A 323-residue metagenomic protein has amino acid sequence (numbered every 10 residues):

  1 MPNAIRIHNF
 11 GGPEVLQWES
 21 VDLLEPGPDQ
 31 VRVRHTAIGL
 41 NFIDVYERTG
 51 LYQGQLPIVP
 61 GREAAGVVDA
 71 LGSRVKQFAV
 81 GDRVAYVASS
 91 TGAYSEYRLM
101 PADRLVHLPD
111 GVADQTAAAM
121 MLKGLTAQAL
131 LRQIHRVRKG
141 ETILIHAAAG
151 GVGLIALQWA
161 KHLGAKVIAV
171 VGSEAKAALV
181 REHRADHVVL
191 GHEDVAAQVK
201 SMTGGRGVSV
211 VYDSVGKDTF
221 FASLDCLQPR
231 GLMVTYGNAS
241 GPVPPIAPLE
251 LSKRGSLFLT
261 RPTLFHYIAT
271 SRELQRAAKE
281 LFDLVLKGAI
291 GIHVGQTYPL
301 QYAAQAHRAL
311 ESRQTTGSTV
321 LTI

Functional and structural regions predicted by a protein language model:
D22-G39, T49-T91: Glycine-rich beta-strand-centered segment in the early N-terminal region that forms part of a ligand/cofactor-binding
A37, Y46, Q77, Y86-A149: NAD(P)H dinucleotide-binding glycine-rich loop of Rossmann-like/cofactor-binding domains, especially the beta1-alpha1
R83, T142, K166, G231-L232 (+1 more regions): Short glycine-centered segments of the SAM/dcSAM-binding site in methyltransferase folds
A93-E96, V171-L179, V243-P248: Short, glycine/polar-rich helix-capping loops at beta-to-alpha or helix-loop-helix junctions that flank or form
I145, K161-T219, T270: Adenosine-nucleotide cofactor-binding segment
V152: Hydrophobic/small residue at the entry helix of a nucleotide-binding pocket
V171, D218-A289, I323: Glycine-rich phosphate-binding loop and adjacent beta-alpha segment of Rossmann(oid) nucleotide-cofactor-binding
S271-I323: C-terminal hydrophobic helical "lid"/dimerization subdomain of Rossmann-like NAD(P)H-dependent oxidoreductases
